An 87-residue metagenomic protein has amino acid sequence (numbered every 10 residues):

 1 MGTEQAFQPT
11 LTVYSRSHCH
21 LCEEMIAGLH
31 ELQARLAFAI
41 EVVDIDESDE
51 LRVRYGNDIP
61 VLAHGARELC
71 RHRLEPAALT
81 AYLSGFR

Functional and structural regions predicted by a protein language model:
G2-E31: Local sequence-structure signature of Cys/Sec-based thiol-disulfide redox active-site neighborhoods
Q33-A37: Short helix-capping segments at alpha-helix termini
F38-D49: Thiol-based oxidoreductase modules, predominantly thioredoxin-like and allied folds used for disulfide exchange
E47-P60: Short Fe-S-cluster ligation motifs
I59-E68: A short, hydrophobic beta-strand/beta-hairpin element that forms part of a small beta-sheet core
R71-E75: N-terminal, polar/charged subdomain of small-to-medium soluble alpha/beta proteins
A78-R87: Thiol-/selenol-based redox modules, centered on thioredoxin-like and closely related oxidoreductase domains
